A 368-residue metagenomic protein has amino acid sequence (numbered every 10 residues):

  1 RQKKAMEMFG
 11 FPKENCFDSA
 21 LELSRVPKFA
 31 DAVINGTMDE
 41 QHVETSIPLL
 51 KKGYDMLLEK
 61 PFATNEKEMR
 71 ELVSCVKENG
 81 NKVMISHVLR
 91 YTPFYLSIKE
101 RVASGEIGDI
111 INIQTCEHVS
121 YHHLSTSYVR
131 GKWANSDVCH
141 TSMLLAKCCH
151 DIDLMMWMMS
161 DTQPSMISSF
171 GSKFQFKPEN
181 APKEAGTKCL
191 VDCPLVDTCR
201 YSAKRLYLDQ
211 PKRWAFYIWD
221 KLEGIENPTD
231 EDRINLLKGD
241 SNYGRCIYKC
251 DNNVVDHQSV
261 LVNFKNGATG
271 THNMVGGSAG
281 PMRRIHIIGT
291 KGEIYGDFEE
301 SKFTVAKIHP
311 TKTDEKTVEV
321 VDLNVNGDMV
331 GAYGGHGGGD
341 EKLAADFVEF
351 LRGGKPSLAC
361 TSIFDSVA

Functional and structural regions predicted by a protein language model:
R1-F11, M155: N-terminal Rossmann-like dinucleotide-binding module
F9, V254-A368: C-terminal helical cap and adjacent loop that interface with cofactors, partners, or active-site loops
F9-C75: Beta-loop-alpha module in the N-terminal Rossmann-like domain of NAD(P)-dependent dehydrogenases, especially those
N35, L58-E59, T64, V83-I85 (+2 more regions): Hydrophobic residues in well-ordered beta-strands that form the structural core
D39, V43, E68-E71, R90-T92 (+7 more regions): Catalytic cores of eukaryotic secretory-pathway lumenal/extracellular enzymes that build and remodel glycoconjugates
E71-V88, G108-T115: Rossmann-fold dehydrogenase core element
L89-R245: Predominantly a Rossmann-like dinucleotide-binding segment in NAD(P)-dependent oxidoreductases
